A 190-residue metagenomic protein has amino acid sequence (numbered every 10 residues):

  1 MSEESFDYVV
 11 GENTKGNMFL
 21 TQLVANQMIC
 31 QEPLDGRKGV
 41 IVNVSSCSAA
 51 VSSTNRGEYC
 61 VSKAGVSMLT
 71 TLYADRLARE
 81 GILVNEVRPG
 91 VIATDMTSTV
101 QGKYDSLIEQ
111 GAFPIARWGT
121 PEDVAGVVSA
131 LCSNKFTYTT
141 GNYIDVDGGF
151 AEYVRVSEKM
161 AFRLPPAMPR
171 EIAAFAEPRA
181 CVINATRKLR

Functional and structural regions predicted by a protein language model:
M1, S52-C60, L72: Active-site loop-to-helix junction immediately N-terminal to the catalytic Tyr of the SDR YXXXK motif in Rossmann-fold
M1-V10, E109: Substrate-binding pocket helix/loop in short-chain dehydrogenase/reductase
T21, S62: Active-site helix of classical SDR
N26, D75-R76, T137: Alpha-helical segment proximal to the catalytic Tyr-Lys
S46: Residue(s) in the substrate-gating loop at a strand-loop-helix junction that position the organic substrate next
A78, L83, T139-G141: Short, small/polar-rich loop/turn modules that mediate ligand/substrate recognition or access, typified
E86, I108-T139: C-terminal helical subdomain
